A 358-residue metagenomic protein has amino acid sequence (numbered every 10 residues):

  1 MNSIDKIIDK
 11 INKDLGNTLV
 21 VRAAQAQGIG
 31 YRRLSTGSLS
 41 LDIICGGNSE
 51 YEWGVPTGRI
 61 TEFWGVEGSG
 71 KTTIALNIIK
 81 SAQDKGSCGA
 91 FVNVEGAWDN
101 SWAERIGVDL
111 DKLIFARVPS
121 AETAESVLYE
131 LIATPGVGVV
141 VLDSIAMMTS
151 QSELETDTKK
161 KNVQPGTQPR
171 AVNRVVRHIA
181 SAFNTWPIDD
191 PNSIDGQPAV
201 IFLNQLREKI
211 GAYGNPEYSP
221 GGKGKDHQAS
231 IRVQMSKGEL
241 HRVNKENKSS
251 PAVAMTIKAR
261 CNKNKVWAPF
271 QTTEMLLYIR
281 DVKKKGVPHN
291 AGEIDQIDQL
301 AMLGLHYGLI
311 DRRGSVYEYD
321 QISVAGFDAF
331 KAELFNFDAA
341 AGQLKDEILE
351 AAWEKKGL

Functional and structural regions predicted by a protein language model:
N2-K112, E125, Y129-A133: The Walker A/P-loop phosphate-binding site
K10-I11, N17, Q25-I29, S40 (+5 more regions): Peripheral, non-AAA+ core regions of ATP-driven protein-machinery
L131, P165-Y307: Phosphate-binding/switch region of NTP-binding enzymes
V140-V141: Walker B beta-strand of ABC/ABC-like P-loop ATPase nucleotide-binding domains, specifically the conserved hydrophobic
S144: Walker B catalytic acidic pair
M148-T158, F183, A212: Conserved ATPase-coupling elements of RecA-like P-loop NTPase cores
E153, E208-A212, R313-V316, F327: N-terminal cationic and glycine-rich segments that engage phosphates or anionic surfaces
S315-L358: Terminal-proximal interaction/regulatory segments of ATP-powered molecular machines
